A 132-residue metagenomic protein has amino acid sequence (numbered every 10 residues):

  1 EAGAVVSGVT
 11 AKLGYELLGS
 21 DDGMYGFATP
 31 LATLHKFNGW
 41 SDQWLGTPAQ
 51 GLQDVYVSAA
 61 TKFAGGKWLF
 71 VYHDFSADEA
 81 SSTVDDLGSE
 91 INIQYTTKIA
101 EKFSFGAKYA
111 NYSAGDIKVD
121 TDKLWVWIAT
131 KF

Functional and structural regions predicted by a protein language model:
E1-F132: Outer-membrane beta-barrel pore domains
